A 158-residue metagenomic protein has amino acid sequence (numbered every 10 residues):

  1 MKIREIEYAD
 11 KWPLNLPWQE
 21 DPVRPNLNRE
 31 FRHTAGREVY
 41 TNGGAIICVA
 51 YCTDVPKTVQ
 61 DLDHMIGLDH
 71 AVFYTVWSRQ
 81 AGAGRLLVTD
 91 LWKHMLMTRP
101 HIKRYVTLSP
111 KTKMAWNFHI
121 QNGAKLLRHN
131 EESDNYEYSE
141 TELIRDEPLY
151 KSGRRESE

Functional and structural regions predicted by a protein language model:
M1-R29, T41, S157-E158: Short amphipathic alpha-helix that is part of the acyltransferase structural core
N42-V72: Conserved acyl-donor/pantetheine-binding loop and adjacent beta-alpha core of acyl/acetyltransferases and related
L68, P100-I102: Short, high-confidence coil segments that cap the C-terminus of an alpha-helix and link into the following beta-strand
S78-M97, Q121: Conserved acetyl-CoA-binding loop-helix of GNAT-fold acetyltransferases
Y105-N117, E132-N135: Conserved beta-strand-loop-alpha-helix junction that forms the acyl-donor binding cleft
I120-N130: Conserved acetyl-CoA-binding loop of GNAT-fold acetyltransferases
E132-E158: C-terminal "cap" of GNAT-fold acetyltransferases
